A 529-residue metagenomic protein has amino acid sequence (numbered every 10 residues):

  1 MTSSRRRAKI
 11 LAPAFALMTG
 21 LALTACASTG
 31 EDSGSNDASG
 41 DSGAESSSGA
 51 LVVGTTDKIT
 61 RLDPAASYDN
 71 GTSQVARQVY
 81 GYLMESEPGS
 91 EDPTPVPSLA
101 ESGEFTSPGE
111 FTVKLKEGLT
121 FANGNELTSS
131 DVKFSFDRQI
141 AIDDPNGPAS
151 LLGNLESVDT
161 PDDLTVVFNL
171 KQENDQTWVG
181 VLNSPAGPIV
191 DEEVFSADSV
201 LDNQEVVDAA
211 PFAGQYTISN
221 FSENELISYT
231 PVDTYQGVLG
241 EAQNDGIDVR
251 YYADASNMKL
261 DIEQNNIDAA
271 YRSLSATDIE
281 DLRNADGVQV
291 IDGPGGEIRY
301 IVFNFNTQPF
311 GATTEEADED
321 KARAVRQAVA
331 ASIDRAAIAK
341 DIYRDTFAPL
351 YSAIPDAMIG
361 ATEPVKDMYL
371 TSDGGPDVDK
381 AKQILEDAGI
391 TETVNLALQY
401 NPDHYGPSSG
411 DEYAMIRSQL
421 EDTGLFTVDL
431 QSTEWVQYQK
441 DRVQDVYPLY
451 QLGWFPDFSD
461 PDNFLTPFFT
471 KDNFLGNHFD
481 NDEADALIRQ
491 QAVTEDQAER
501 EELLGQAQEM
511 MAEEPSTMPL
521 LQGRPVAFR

Functional and structural regions predicted by a protein language model:
L17, S222, L226, P231 (+3 more regions): Detector for C-terminal structural segments
G54-T106, D137, P211: N-terminal lobe/hinge region of extracytoplasmic solute-binding protein
E104, A149-F195, N220: Surface-exposed binding/hinge segments that line and control ligand-binding clefts or catalytic entry sites
T128-S135, T165-N169, G214-Q215, N244-G246 (+4 more regions): Alpha-helical secondary-structure segments
S184-L239, G246: Gly/Pro-rich hinge or "lid" segments in bacterial periplasmic/extracellular proteins
T234-D281: Ligand-site clamp/hinge motif
A348-D387, H404-S409: Structural transition elements
I384-P456, K471: Ligand/substrate-recognition segments at binding pockets and active sites
